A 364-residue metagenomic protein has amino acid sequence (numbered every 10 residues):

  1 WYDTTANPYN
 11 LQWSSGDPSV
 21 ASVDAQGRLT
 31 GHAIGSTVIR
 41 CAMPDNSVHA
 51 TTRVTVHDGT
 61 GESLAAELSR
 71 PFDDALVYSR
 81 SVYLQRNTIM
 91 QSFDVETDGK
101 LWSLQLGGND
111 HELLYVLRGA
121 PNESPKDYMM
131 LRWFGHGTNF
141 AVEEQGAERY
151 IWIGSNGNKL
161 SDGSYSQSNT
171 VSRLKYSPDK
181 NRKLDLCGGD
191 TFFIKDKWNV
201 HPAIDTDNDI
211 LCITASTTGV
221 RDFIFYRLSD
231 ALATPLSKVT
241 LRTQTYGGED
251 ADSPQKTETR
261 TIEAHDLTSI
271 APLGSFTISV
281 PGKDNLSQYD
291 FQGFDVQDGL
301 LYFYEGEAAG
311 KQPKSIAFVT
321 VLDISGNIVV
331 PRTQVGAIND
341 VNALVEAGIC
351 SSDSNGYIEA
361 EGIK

Functional and structural regions predicted by a protein language model:
W1-G61, F140: Extracytoplasmic soluble-region selector
L68-Y83, D127-W133, D179-W198, L236-S287 (+1 more regions): Surface-exposed loop and turn segments in beta-propeller and other repeat-based domains that flank or scaffold
S79-E112: Beta-strand-rich domains and repeat architectures in extracellular enzymes and scaffolds, especially beta-propellers
Q85-D98, H136-R149, D196-C212, S287-Q297 (+1 more regions): Structural signature of eukaryotic scaffold interfaces centered on beta-propeller domains
G107-D110, N156-D162, T217-R221, E307-Q312: Short glycine/acidic-enriched loop and turn motifs that connect beta-strands
E112-N122, S164-D179, R221-A233, K238-T243 (+1 more regions): Beta-propeller blade signature
L117-R149, G154-S155, S351: Blade-loop segments of beta-propeller domains
V280-V335: Loop/turn-rich, solvent-exposed surfaces of beta-rich toroidal or solenoidal domains
